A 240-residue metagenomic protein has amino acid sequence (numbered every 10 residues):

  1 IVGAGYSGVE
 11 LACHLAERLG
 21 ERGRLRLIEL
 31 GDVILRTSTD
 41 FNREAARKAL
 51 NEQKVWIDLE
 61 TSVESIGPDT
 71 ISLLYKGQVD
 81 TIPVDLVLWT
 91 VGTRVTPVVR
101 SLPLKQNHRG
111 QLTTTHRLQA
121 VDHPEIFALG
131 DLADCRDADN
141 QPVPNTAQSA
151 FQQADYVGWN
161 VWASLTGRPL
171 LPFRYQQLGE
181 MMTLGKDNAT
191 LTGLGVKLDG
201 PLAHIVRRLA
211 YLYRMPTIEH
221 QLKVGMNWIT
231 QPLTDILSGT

Functional and structural regions predicted by a protein language model:
G3-G5, G31: Glycine-rich Rossmann-fold phosphate-binding loop(s) that bind the pyrophosphate of adenine dinucleotide cofactors
G5-G8, G158: Catalytic nucleophile loop
L11-E64: Rossmann-like dinucleotide-binding cores of NAD(P)H-dependent redox enzymes
L15-L19, L102, L165: Active-site catalytic pocket residues across diverse enzymes, especially alpha/beta-hydrolases
R26-I28, D58, L88, F127-L129 (+1 more regions): Hydrophobic/aromatic beta-strand patches that form the interior of the parallel beta-sheet core in alpha/beta enzyme
A45-V98: Acidic, glycine-rich loop-and-beta core segments that form the ion-binding/anion-interacting portion of active sites
T70, T81-Q152, W159: FAD-site-proximal beta/loop scaffold in flavoenzymes
Q153-T240: C-terminal, flexible cofactor-proximal segment of oxidoreductases
